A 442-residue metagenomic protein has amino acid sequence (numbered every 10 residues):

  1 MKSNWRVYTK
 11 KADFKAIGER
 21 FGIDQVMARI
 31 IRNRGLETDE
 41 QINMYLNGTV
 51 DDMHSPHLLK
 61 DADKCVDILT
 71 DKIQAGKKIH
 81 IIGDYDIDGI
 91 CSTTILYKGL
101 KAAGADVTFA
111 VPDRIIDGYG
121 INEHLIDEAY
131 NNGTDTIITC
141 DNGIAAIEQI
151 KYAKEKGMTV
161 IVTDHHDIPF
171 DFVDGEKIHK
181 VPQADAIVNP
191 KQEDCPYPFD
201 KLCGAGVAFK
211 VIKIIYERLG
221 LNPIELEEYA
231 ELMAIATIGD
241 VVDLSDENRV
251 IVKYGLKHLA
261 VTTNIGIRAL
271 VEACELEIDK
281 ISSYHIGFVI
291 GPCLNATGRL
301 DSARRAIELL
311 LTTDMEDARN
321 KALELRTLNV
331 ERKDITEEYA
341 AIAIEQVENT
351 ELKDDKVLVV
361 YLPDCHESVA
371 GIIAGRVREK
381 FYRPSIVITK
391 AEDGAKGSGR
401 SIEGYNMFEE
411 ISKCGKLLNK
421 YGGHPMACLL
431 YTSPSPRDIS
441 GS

Functional and structural regions predicted by a protein language model:
K2, R6-T136, K156-G157, D174-K177 (+2 more regions): Hydrophobic helix-and-loop "lid/oligomerization" segment in the mid-to-C-terminal part of catalytic domains
D84-D88, D141, D164, D240 (+1 more regions): Acidic active-site catalytic centers that drive phospho-/nucleotidyl reactions and related ester hydrolyses
A110, C140, T163-H165, V188-P190 (+1 more regions): Generic beta-sheet signal
I137-C140, C195-F199, V241: Flexible, glycine/proline-enriched loop segments at strand-loop-helix junctions that form or flank small-ligand binding
I144-A145: Phosphate/diphosphate-binding loops
I150-P169, V241: Catalytic PLP-binding core of fold-type I/II PLP enzymes
T163, D167-N222, L226, A230-M233: Conserved phosphate-handling catalytic cores of large alpha/beta enzymes
Y431-S442: Single conserved hydrophobic/aromatic residue that forms the stacking wall/gate of nucleotide- or nucleobase-binding
